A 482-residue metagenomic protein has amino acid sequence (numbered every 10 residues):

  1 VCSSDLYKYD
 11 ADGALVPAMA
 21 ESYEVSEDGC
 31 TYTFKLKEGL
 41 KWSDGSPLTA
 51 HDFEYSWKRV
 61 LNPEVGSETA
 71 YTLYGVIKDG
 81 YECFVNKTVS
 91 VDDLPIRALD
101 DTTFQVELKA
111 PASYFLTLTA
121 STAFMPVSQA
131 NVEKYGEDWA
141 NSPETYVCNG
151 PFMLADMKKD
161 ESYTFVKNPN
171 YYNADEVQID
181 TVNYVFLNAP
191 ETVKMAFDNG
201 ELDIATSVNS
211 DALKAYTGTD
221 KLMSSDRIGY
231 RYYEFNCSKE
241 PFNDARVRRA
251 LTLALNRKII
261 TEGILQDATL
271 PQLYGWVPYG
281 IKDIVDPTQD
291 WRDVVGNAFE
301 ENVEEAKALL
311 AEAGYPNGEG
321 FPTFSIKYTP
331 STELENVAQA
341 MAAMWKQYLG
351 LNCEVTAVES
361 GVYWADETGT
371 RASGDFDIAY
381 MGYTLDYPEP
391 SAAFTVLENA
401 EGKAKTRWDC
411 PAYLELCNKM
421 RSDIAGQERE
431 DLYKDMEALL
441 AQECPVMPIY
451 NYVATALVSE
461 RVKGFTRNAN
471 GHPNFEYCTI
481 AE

Functional and structural regions predicted by a protein language model:
V1-E27, V147-C148: N-terminal lobe/hinge region of extracytoplasmic solute-binding protein
A11, D101-T102, E107-V177, T181 (+2 more regions): Gly/Pro-rich hinge or "lid" segments in bacterial periplasmic/extracellular proteins
K35, E54, E68-A130: Surface-exposed binding/hinge segments that line and control ligand-binding clefts or catalytic entry sites
T49-S56, D101-E107, G150-P151, I179-T181 (+5 more regions): Alpha-helical secondary-structure segments
K159, V303, K307, A311-L385 (+1 more regions): Ligand/substrate-recognition segments at binding pockets and active sites
P169-A215: Ligand-site clamp/hinge motif
A254-D286, E333-A343, T368-E482: Detector for C-terminal structural segments
P271-E312, S331-E335: Structural transition elements
